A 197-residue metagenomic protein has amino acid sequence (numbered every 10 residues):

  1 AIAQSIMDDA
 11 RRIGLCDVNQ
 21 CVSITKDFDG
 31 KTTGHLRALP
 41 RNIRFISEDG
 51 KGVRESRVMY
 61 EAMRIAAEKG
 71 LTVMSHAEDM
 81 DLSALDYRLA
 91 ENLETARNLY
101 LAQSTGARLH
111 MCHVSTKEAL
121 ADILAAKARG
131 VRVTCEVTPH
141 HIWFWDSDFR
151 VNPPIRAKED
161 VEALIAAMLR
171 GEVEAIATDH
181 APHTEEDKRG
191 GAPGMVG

Functional and structural regions predicted by a protein language model:
A1-I13: Metal-associated gating/positioning segment near the N- to mid-region
V22-D29: Active-site beta->alpha loop and helix N-cap motifs at the rims of alpha/beta catalytic domains
T33-I176: Histidine/acidic residue-rich metal-binding segments in metalloenzymes
S147-D148, D187-G191: Short acidic, glycine/proline-rich loop/turn micro-motifs
D179: Short acidic-hydrophobic catalytic motif
A192-G197: Gly/Ser/Thr-rich active-site loops/lids in small-molecule metabolic enzymes that frequently grip phosphoryl groups
